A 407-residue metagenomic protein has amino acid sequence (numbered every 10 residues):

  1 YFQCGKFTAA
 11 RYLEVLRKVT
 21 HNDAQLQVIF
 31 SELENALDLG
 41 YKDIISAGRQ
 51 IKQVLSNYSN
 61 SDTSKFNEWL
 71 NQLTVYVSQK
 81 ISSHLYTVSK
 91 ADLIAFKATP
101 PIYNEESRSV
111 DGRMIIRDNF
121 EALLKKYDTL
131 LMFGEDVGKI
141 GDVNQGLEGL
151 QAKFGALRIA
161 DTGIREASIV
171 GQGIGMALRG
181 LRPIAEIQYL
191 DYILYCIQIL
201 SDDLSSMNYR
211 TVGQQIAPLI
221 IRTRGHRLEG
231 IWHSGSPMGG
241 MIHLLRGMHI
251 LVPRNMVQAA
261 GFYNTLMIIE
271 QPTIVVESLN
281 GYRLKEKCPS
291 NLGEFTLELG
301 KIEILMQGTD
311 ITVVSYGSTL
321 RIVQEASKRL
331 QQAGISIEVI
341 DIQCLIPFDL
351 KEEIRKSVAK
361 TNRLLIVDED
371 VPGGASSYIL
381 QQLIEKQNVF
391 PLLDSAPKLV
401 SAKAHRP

Functional and structural regions predicted by a protein language model:
Y1-Y58, G149, L279-P407: Thiamine diphosphate
F30, E34-P272, V276, G281: Thiamine diphosphate
